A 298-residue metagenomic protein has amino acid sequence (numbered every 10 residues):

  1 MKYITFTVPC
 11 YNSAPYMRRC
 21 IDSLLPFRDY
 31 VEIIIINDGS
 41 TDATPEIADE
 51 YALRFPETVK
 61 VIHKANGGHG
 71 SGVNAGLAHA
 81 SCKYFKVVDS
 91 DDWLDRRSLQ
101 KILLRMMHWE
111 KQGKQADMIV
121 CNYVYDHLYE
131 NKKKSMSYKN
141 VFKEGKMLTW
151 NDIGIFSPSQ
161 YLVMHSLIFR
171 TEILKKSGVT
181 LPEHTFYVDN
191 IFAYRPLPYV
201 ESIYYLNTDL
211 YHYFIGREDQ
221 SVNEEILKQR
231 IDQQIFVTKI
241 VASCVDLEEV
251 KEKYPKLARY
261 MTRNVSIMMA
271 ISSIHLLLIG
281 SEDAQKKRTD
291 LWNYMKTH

Functional and structural regions predicted by a protein language model:
N12-P26: Short, well-formed alpha-helical segments that are part of the catalytic scaffolds of diverse glycosyltransferases
Y16-R18, D42-Y51, H63, W93 (+1 more regions): Acidic helix N-cap motif at the loop->helix transition within catalytic regions of sugar-transfer enzymes
S23, N37-I47, G67-G68: A conserved acidic beta->alpha catalytic loop
Y30-G39, K60-A65, D89-S90: Short beta-strand/loop segment that forms part of the nucleotide-sugar
K64-A80: Glycine-rich, basic loop-to-helix element that forms the pyrophosphate-binding segment of sugar-nucleotide handling
H69, D92-I203, Y211-K228: Donor-binding/catalytic cores of nucleotide-activated saccharide and glycerol-phosphate transferases/polymerases
F85: Short aromatic/hydrophobic "clamp" motif used to bind/position activated sugar donors
F214-H298: C-terminal subregions of glycosyltransferases and related glycan-biosynthesis enzymes
